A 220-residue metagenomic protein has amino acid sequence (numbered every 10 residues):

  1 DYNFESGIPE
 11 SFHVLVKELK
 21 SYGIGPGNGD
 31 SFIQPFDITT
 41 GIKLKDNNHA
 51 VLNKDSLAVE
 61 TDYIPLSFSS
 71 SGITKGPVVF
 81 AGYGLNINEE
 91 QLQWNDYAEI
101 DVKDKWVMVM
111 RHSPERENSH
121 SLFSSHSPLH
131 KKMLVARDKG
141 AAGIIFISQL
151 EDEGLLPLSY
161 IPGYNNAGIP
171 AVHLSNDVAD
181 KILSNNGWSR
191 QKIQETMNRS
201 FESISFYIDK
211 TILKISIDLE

Functional and structural regions predicted by a protein language model:
D1-P114, D218-E220: Noncatalytic luminal/extracellular "stalk/propeptide" segments of secretory-pathway proteins
N3, G7, S124, P128 (+1 more regions): Catalytic cores of large soluble enzymes that bind and process phosphate-bearing ligands
S6-S21, S31, P128-V135, G140 (+1 more regions): Extracytoplasmic/secreted proteins, especially bacterial periplasmic and envelope-associated proteins
V16-G25, G41, G84, R137-A142 (+3 more regions): Sec-exported extracytoplasmic/periplasmic mature domains
I38-K45, I145-I161, S175: BRCT (BRCA1 C-terminal) domain core and associated BRCT-interaction motifs
T74, V102, K139, N166-A167: Short, solvent-exposed loop/turn segments at the edges of secondary structure
A81-L156: A conserved hydrophobic secondary-structure block that centers on an alpha-helix together with its immediately flanking
A142-S148, P162-Y164, G168-E220: Long, well-ordered, tryptophan-enriched scaffold segments
